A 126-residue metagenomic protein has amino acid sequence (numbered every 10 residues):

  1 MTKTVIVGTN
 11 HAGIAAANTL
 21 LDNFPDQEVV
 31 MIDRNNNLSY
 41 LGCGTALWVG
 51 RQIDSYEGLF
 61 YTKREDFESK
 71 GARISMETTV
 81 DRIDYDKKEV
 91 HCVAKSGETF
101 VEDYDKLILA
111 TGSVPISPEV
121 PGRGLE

Functional and structural regions predicted by a protein language model:
M1-V5, R64-E126: FAD-binding core/adjacent interface of flavoenzyme oxidoreductases
T2-R73, R123: Beta1-alpha1 glycine-rich phosphate/pyrophosphate-binding loop at the start of Rossmann-like nucleotide-binding domains
